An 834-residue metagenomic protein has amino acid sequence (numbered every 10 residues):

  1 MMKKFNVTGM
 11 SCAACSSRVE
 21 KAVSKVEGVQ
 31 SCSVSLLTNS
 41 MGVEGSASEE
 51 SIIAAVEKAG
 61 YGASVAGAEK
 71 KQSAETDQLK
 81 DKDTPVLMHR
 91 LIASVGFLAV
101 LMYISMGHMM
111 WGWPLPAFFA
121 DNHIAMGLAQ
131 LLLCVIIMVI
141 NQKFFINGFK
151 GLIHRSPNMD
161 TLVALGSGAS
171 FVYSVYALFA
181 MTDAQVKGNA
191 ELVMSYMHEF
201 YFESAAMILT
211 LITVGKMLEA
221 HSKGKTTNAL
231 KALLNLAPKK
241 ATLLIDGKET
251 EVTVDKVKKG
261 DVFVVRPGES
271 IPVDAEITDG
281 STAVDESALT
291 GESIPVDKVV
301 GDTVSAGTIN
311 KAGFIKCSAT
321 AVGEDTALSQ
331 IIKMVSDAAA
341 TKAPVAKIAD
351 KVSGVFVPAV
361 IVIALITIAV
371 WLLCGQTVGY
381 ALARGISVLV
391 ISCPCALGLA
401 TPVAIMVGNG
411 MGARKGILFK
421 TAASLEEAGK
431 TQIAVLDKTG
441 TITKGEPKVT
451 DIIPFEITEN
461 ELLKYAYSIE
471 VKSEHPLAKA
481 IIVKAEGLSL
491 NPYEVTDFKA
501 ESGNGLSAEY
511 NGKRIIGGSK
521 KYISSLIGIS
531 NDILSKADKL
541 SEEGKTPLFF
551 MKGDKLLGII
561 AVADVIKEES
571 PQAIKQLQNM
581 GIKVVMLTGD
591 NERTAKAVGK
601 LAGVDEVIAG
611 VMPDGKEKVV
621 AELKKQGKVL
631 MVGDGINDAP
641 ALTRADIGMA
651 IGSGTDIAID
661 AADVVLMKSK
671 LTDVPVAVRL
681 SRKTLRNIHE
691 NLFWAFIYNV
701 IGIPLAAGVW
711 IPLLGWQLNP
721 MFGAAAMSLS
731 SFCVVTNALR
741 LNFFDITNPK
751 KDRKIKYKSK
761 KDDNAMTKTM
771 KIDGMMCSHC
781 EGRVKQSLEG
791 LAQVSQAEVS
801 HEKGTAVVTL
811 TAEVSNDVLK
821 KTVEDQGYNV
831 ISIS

Functional and structural regions predicted by a protein language model:
M1-A125, K150, A232, K248-E251 (+3 more regions): Flexible metal-binding regulatory segments at protein termini and peripheral loops
S17, Q30, T341, T431 (+3 more regions): Conserved ATP-binding TGD loop and adjacent catalytic N/P-domain core of P-type ATPases
V26-E50, E199-F200, K231-D325, A422-A466 (+2 more regions): Conserved cytosolic catalytic loops of P-type ATPases
V86-K240, K351, G715-P720, A726 (+1 more regions): Transmembrane helix-loop-helix hairpins at the membrane interface
M110-I124, I153, V172, M411 (+9 more regions): Membrane-embedded alpha-helical bundles of multi-pass transporters
M181-A184, A190-E191, A206-P267, K298 (+5 more regions): Juxtamembrane coupling segments of multi-pass membrane pumps/enzymes
L289, I348, A383, A396-I469 (+4 more regions): Conserved catalytic phosphorylation-site environment of P-type ATPases
V449, I453-M580, E592, V604-V620: P-type ATPase nucleotide-binding
